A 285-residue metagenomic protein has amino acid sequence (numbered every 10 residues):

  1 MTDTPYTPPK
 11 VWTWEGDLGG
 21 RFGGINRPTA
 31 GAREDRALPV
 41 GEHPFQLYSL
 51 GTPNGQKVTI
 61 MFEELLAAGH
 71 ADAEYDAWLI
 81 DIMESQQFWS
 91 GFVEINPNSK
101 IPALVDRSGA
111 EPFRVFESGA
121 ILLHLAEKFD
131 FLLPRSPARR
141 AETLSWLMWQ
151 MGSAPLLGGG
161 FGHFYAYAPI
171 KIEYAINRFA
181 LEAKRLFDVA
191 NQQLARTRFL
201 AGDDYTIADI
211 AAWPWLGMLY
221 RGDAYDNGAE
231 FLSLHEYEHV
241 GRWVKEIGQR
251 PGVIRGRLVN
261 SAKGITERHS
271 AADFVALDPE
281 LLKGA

Functional and structural regions predicted by a protein language model:
M1-N177, K184, F274, L281-A285: GST-like domain detector, emphasizing the conserved glutathione-binding G-site in the N-terminal thioredoxin-like
T2-T4, P134, S145-Q249: GST-like fold's C-terminal all-alpha helical module
L66, S99, T197-R198, P251: Structural motif
D81, I207, N260-S261: Short, solvent-exposed turn/loop segments enriched in Gly/Ser/Thr/Pro and often Arg
V240-A285: Long hydrophobic alpha-helical segments typical of transmembrane helices together with their membrane-interfacial
